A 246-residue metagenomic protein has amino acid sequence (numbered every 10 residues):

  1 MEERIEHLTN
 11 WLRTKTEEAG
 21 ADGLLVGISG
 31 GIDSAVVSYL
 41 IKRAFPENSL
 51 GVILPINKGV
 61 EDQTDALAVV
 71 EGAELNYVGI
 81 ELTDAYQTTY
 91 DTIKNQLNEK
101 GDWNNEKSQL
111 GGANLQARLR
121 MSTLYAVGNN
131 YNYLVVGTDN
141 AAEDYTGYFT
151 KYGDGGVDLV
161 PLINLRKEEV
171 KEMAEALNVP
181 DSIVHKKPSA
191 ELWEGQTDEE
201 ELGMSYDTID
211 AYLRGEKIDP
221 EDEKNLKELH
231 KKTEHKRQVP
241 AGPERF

Functional and structural regions predicted by a protein language model:
R4-L24, L40-R43, E47-L50, N57-K58 (+6 more regions): ATP/NTP-dependent adenylation/nucleotidyl-transfer catalytic domains that generate, transfer, or process NMP-activated
G31: Conserved G/P- and acidic residue-centered "switch" motifs that form tight phosphate/ATP-binding loops in soluble
S34: Catalytic nucleophile loop
S38, Q63-T64: Conserved strand-to-helix beginnings and helix N-cap segments that scaffold or border functional pockets
R118: Catalytic-core regions of hydrolytic enzymes
M121: Conserved kinase catalytic-core segment
